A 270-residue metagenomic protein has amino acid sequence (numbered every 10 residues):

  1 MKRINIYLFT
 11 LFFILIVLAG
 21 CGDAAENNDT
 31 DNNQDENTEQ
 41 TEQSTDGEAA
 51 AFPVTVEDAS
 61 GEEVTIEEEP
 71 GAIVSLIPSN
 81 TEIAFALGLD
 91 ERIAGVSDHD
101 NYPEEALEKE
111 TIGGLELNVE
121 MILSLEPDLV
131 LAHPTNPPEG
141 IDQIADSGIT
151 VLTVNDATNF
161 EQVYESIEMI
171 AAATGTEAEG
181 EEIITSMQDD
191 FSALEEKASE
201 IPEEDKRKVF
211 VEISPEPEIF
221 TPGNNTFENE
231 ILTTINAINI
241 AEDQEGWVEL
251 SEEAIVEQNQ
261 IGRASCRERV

Functional and structural regions predicted by a protein language model:
K2-T10, A19-S79, A178-V209: Bacterial Sec-exported substrate-binding components of ABC uptake systems
A59-G61, E110-E120, Q244-E252: Short helix-initiation/N-cap motifs at beta->coil->alpha
E62-T65, E139-P215, A241-D243: Extracytoplasmic substrate-binding proteins
A72-L125, L129-P134: A short, structured surface patch at a secondary-structure boundary
H99-Y102, F220-W247: Alpha-helical, coiled-coil/dimerization segments enriched in small aliphatic residues
V119-E126, S251-N259: Short helices/loops that flank or line small-molecule/ion binding pockets
I170, E177-A178, F220-P222, T226 (+2 more regions): A residue-level marker of the well-folded mature domains of exported/periplasmic proteins
I261-V270: Residue-level detector of conserved catalytic or cofactor/ligand-binding positions in enzyme active sites
